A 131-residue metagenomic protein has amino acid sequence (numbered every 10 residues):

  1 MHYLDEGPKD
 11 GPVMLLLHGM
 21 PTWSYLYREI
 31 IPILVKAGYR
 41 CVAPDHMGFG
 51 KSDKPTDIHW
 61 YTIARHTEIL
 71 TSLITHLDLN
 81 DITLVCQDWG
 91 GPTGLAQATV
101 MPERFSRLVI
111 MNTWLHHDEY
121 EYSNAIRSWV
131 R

Functional and structural regions predicted by a protein language model:
M1, E6, V13, M20-P21 (+5 more regions): Flexible "cap/lid" subdomain of the alpha/beta-hydrolase fold that forms the substrate-access gate
R28-I33: Typically the conserved alpha-helix immediately C-terminal to a functionally engaged Cys/Sec in thioredoxin-like
